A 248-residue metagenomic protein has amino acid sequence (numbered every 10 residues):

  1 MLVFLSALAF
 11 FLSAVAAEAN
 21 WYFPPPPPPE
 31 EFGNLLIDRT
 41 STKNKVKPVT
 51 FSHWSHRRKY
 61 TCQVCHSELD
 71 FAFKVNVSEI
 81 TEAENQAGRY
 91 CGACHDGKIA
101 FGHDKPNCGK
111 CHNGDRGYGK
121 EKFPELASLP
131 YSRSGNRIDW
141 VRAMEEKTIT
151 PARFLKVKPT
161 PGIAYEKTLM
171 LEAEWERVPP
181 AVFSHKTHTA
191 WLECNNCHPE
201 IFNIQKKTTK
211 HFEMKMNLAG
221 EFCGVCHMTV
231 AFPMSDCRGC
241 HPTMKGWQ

Functional and structural regions predicted by a protein language model:
L2-S13: Bacterial N-terminal signal peptides
A16-Q248: Short sequence/structural segments immediately N-terminal
